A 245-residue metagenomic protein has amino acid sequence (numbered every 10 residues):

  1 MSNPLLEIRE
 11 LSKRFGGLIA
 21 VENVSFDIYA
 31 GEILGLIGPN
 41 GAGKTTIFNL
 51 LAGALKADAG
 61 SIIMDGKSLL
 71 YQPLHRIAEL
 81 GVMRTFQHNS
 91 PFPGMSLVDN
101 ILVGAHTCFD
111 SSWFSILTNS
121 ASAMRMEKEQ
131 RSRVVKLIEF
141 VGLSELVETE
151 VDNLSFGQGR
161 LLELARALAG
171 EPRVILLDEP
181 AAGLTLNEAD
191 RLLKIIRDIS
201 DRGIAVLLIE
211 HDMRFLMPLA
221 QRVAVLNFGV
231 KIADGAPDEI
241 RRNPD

Functional and structural regions predicted by a protein language model:
S2-D245: Glycine-rich phosphate-binding loops of nucleotide-dependent enzymes
